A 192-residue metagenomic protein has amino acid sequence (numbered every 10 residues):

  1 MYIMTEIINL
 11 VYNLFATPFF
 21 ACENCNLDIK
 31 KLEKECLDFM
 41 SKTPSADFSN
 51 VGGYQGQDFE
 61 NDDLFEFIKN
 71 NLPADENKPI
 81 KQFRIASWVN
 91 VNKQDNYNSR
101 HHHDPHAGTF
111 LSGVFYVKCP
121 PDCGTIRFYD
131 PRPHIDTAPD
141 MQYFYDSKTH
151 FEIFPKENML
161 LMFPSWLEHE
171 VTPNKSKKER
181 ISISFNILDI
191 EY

Functional and structural regions predicted by a protein language model:
Y2-K81, Y97-N98, T125: Non-heme Fe(II)/2-oxoglutarate
Q82-V91: A short glycine-rich, His/Asp/Glu-containing loop-to-beta-strand
N90-M162, T172, E179, D189: Catalytic core of non-heme Fe(II) oxygenases with the double-stranded beta-helix
